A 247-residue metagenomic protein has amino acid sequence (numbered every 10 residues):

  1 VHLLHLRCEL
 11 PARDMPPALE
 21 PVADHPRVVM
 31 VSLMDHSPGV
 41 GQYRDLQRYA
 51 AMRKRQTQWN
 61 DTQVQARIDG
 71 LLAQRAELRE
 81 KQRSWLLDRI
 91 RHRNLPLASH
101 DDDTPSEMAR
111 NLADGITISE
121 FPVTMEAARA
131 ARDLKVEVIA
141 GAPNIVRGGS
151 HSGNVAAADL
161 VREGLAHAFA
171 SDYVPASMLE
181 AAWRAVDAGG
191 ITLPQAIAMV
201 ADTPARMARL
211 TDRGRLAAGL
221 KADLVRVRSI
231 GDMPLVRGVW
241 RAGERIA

Functional and structural regions predicted by a protein language model:
V1-D102: Metal-coordinating catalytic core of metallo-dependent amide/deamination hydrolases
L4, V31, N111, D172 (+1 more regions): Conserved, mostly hydrophobic/aromatic
L6-P17, D102-S106, R110, I118-E120 (+1 more regions): Active-site glycine- and acidic-residue-rich loops that bind and position anionic ligands or nucleotide-like cofactors
A73-R79, P96-D101, I116-E126, V146 (+1 more regions): Catalytic beta/alpha-barrel core
D133-V227: His/Asp/Glu-enriched, well-ordered alpha-helical/loop segment that forms or immediately abuts the divalent-metal
D232-P234: Short, small/polar residue-rich loop motifs at catalytic or cofactor-binding pockets
V239-G243: Glycine-centered positions in the ABC transporter ATPase nucleotide-binding domain
